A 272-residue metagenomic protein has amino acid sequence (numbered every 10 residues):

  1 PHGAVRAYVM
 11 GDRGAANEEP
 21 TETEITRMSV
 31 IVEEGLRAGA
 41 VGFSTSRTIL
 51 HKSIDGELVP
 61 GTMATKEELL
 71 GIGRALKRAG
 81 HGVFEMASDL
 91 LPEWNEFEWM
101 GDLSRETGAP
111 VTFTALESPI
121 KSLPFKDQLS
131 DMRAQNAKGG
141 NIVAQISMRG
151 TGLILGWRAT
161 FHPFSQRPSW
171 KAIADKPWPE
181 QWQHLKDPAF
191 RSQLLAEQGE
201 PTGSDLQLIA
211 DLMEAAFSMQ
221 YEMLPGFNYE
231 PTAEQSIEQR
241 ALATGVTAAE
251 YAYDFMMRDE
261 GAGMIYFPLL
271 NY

Functional and structural regions predicted by a protein language model:
P1, G42-S46, E85, I142-S147: A structural signal for short, well-ordered beta-strand segments and their strand-loop junctions that often border
P1-N17, S44, T48-K52: Metal-cofactor-binding active-site regions of metalloenzymes
G3-V5, R13-I31, G35-L36, L58 (+3 more regions): Polyanionic/metal-chelating signatures
I25, E34-W94: Divalent metal-binding pocket/active-site signature
